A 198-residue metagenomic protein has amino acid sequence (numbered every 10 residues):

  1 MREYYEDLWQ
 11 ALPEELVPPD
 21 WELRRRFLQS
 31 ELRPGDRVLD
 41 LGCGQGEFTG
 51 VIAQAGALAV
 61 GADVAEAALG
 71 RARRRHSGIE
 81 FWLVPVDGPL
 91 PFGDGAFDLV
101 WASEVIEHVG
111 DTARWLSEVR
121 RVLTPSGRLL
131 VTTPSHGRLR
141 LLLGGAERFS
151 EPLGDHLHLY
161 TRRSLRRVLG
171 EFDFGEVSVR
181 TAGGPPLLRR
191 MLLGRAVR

Functional and structural regions predicted by a protein language model:
M1-G93, L99-S103, L116, H158-R163 (+1 more regions): Conserved N-terminal segment of class I S-adenosyl-L-methionine
A67, G110-R114, L141: Short N-terminal helix/helix-N-cap motif within the alpha/beta-hydrolase-1
E104-H108: A short His-aromatic
A113-P125: A short glycine-rich, Lys/Arg-flanked "PGG" loop and its adjoining helix->strand segment in the class I
G127-T133: Conserved beta-strand signature within the Rossmann-like core of class I S-adenosyl-L-methionine
P134-H156: Short, glycine-/aromatic-enriched active-site segment of Class I SAM-dependent methyltransferases
E171-F174: Substrate-binding/catalytic lobe of Class I Rossmann-like enzymes that use SAM or dcSAM, i.e., the mid-to-C-terminal
